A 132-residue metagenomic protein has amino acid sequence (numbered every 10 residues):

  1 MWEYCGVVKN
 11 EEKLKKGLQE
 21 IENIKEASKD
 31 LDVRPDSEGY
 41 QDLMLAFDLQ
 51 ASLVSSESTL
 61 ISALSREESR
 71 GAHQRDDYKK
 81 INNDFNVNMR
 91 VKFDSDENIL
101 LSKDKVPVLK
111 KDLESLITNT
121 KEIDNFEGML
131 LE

Functional and structural regions predicted by a protein language model:
M1-E132: Glycine- and aromatic-enriched mobile tails/lids
